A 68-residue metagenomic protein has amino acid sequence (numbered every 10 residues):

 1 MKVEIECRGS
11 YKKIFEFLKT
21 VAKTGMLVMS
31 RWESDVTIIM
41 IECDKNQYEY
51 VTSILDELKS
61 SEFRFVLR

Functional and structural regions predicted by a protein language model:
M1-G9: Short glycine-/aliphatic-rich beta-strand segments at the starts of folded cytosolic domains
E4, M40-E42: Beta-strand secondary-structure signal
R8, F15-L18, F63: Predominantly single-stranded RNA-binding modules in RNA-associated proteins
G9, A22-G25: Small side chains
S10-K12, E42-E49: Helix N-cap motif at beta-to-alpha junctions
F17-K23, Y50-K59: Short amphipathic alpha-helices in soluble, non-transmembrane regions that often serve as interface/regulatory elements
M26-W32, L58-R68: Conserved short beta-strand edge segments in small beta-sheet-based binding/regulatory domains
S34-M40: Surface-exposed aromatic
